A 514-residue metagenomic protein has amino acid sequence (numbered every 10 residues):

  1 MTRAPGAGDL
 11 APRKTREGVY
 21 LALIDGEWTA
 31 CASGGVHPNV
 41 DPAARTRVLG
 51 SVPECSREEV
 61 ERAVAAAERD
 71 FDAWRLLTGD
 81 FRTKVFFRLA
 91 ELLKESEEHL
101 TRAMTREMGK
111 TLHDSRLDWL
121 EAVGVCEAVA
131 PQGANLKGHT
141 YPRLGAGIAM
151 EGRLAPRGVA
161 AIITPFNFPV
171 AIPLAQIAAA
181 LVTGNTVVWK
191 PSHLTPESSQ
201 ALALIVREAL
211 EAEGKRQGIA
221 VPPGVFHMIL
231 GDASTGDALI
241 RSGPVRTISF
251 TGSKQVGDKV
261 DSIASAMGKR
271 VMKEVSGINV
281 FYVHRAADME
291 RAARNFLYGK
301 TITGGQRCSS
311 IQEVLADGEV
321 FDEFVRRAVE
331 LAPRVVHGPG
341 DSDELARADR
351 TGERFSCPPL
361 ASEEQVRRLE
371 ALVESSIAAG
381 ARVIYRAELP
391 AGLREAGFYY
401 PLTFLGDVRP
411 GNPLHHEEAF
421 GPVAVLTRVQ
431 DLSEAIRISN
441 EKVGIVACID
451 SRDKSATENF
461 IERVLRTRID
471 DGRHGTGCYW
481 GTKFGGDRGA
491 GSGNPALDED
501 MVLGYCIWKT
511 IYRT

Functional and structural regions predicted by a protein language model:
M1-S51, K84, R88, L120 (+5 more regions): Terminal low-complexity tails and localization/encapsulation signals of metabolic enzymes
P42-A43, R57-V60, G79, E97 (+6 more regions): Residues at or immediately preceding the N-termini of alpha-helices
R45-L136, G147: Glycine-rich loop-to-alpha-helix module at the N-terminal edge of alpha/beta enzyme cores
T46, R82, M104, G184 (+8 more regions): Residue-level signal for inorganic ion chemistry
R47-G50, A220, V245, R350 (+3 more regions): Conserved C-terminal structural/oligomerization subdomain of aldehyde/semialdehyde dehydrogenase
L49-C55, D70-L76, I162, F281-H284 (+5 more regions): Short, well-ordered beta-strand elements within core beta-sheets of diverse protein domains
G138-R291, V429: Rossmann-like NAD(P) dinucleotide-binding subdomain of oxidoreductase/dehydrogenase enzymes
I205-A209, Q255-R409, R437: ALDH superfamily catalytic-core signature
